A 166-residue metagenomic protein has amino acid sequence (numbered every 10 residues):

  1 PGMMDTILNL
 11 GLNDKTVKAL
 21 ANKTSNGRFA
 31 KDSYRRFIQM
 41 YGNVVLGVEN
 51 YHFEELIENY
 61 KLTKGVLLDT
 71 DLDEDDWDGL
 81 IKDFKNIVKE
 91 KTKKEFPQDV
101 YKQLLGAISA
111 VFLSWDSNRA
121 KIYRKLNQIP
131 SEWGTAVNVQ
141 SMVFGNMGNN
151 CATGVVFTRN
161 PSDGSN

Functional and structural regions predicted by a protein language model:
P1-N166: Nucleotide/phosphate-binding sheet-loop regions of phosphoryl- and nucleotidyl-transfer enzymes
